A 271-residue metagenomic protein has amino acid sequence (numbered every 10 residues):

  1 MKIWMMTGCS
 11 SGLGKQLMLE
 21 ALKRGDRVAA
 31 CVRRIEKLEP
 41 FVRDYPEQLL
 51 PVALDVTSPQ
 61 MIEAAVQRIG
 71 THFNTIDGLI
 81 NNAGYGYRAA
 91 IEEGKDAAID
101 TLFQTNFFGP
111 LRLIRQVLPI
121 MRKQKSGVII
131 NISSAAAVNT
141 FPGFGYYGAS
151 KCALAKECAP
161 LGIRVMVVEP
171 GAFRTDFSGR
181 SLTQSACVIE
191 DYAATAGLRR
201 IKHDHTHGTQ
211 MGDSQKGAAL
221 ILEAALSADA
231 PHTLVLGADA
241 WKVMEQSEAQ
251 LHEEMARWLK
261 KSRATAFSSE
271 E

Functional and structural regions predicted by a protein language model:
S10-S11: Conserved glycine-rich cofactor-binding loop
L54-A64, D96: The beta1-alpha1 cofactor-binding region of Rossmann-like NAD(H)/NADP(H)-dependent oxidoreductases
R68-N81, Y87: A glycine-rich helix->loop->beta "capping" turn within Rossmann-like NAD(P)(H)-dependent oxidoreductase domains
A90-I91, K95-D100: Substrate-binding pocket helix/loop in short-chain dehydrogenase/reductase
I114, S150: Active-site helix of classical SDR
S134: Residue(s) in the substrate-gating loop at a strand-loop-helix junction that position the organic substrate next
K156-P231: SDR active-site lid
